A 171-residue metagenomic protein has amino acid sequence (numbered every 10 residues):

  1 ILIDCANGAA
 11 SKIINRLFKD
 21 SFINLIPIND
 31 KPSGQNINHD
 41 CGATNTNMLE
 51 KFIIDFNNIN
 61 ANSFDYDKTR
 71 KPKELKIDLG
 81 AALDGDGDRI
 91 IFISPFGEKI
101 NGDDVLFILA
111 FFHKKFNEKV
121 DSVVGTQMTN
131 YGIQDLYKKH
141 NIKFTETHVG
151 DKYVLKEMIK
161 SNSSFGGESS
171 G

Functional and structural regions predicted by a protein language model:
I1-G171: Phosphate-binding chemistry for phosphorylated carbohydrates and sugar-nucleotides
